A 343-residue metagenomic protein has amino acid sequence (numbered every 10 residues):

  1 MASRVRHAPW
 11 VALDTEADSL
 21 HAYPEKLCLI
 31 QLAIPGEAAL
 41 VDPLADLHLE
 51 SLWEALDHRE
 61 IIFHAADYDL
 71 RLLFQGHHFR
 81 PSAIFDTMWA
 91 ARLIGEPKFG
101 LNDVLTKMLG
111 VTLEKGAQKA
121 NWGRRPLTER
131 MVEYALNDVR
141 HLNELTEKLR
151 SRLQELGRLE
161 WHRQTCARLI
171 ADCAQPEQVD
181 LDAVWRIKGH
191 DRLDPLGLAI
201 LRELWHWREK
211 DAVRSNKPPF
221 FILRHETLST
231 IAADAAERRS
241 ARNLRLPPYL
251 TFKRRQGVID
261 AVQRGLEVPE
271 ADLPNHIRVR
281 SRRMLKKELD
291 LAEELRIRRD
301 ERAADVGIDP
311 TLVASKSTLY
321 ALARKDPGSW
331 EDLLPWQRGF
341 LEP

Functional and structural regions predicted by a protein language model:
M1-D103, K107: Conserved RNase H-like, two-metal-ion catalytic cores of nucleic-acid enzymes
I84-L93, A120-Y134: Short acidic, glycine/Ser/Thr-rich loop/turn "cap" segments at secondary-structure junctions
F85, G116-R124, E155-T165: Short, surface-exposed recognition loops or helix-turn segments adjacent to catalytic cores
D103-R130: A short, charged helix-loop
E129, L149-P343: Accessory DNA-binding and partner-docking regions appended to nucleic-acid-acting proteins, especially the terminal
